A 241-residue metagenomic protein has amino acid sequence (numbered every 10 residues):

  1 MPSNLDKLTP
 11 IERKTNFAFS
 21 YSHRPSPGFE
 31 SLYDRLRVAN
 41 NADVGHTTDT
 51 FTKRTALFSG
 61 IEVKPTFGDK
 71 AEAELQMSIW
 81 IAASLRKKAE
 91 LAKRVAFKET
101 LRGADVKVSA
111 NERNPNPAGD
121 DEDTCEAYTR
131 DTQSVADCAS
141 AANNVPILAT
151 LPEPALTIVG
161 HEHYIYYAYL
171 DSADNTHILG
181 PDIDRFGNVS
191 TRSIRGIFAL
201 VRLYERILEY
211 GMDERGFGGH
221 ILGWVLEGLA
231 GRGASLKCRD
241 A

Functional and structural regions predicted by a protein language model:
M1-L57, P65-F67, K107-S140, P154 (+1 more regions): Charge-rich, low-complexity intrinsically disordered linkers/tails that border or connect globular domains
F51-L101, Q133, A141, P146-A173: Internal, well-ordered interaction modules that form the hydrophobic cores of assembly/scaffold domains in eukaryotic
